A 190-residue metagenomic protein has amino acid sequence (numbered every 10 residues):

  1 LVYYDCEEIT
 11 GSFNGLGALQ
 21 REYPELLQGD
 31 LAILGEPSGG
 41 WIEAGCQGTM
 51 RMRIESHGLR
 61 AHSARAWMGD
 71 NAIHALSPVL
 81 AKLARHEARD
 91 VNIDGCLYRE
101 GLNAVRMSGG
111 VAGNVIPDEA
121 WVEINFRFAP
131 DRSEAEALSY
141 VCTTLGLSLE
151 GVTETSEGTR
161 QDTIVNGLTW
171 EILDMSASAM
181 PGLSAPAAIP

Functional and structural regions predicted by a protein language model:
L1-Q47: Acidic/histidine-rich catalytic neighborhood of metal-dependent amide-processing enzymes
P37, A44, R51-P190: Metal-dependent amide/peptide-bond hydrolase catalytic core, centered on the "pita-bread" metallohydrolase fold
